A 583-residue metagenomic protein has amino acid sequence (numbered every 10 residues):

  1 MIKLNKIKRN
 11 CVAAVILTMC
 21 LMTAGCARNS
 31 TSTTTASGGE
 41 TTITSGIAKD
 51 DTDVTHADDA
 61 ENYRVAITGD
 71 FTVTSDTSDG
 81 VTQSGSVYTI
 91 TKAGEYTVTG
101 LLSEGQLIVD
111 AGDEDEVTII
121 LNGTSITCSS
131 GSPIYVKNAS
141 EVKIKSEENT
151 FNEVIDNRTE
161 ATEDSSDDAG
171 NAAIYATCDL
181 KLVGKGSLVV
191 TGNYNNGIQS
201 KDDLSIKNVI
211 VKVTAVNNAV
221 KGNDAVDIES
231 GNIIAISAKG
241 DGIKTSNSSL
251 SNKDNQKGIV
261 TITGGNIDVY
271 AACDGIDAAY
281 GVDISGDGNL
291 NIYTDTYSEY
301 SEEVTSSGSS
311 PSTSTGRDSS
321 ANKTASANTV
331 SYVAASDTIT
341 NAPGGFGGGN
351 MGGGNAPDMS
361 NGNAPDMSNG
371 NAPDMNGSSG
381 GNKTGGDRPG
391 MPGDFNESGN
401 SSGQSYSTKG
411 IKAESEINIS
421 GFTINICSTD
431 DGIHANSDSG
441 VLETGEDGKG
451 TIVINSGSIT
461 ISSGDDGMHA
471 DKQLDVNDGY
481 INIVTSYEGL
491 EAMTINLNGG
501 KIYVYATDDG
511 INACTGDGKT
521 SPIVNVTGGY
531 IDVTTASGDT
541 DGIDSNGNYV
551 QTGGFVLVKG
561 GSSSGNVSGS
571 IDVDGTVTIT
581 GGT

Functional and structural regions predicted by a protein language model:
I2, R9-T583: A composition-driven surface/loop motif
